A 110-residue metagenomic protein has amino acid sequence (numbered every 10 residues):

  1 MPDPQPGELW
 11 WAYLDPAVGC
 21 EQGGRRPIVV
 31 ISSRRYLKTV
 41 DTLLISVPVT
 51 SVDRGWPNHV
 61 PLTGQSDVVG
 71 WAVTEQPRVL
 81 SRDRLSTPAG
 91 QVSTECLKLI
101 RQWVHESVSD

Functional and structural regions predicted by a protein language model:
M1-D110: Conserved functional hotspots at enzyme active or ligand-binding sites that engage polyanionic ligands
